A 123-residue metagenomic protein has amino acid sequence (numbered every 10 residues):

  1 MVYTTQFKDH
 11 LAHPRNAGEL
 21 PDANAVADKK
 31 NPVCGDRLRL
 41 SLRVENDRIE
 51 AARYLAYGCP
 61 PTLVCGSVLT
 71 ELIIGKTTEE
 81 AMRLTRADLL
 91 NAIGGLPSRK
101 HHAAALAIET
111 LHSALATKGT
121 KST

Functional and structural regions predicted by a protein language model:
M1-P21, V26-A27, E50, K76-T123: C-terminal binding/interaction regions
D22, G35-R37, I49, V64: Short connector loops at helix/strand junctions that flank enzyme active sites, especially segments positioning acidic
N31, D36-N46: Short beta-strand elements
C34, A56-C65: Short, thiol/selenol-centered motifs that function as redox-active sites or metal-ligating centers
R48-Y57: Immediate flanking context of iron-sulfur cluster ligation sites
P61, C65-K76: Alpha-helical support elements that line or immediately flank enzyme active sites and cofactor-binding pockets
